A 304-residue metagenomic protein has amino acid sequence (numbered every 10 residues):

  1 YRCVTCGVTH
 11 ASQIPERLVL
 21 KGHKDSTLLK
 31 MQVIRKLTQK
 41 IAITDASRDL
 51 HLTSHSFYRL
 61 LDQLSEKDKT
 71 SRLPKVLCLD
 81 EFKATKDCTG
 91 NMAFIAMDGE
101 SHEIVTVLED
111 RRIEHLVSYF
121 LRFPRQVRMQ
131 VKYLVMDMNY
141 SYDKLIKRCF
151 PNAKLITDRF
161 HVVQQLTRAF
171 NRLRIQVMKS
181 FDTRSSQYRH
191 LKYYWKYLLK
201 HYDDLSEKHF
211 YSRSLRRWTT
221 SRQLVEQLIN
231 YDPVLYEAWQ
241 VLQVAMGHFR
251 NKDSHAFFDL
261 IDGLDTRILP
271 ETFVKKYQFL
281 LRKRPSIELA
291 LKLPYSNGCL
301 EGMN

Functional and structural regions predicted by a protein language model:
Y1-I34: Basic, short loop/linker segments at the boundary and entry of helix-turn-helix/winged-helix-like folds
D25-I41, D232, A245: Short, amphipathic alpha-helical "recognition" segments used to contact nucleic acids or chromatin
Q39-R48, D143: Short, charged amphipathic recognition helices of the HTH superfamily and cognate SANT/SANTA-like modules
T44-L60: Short, basic interhelical loop/turn and adjoining N-cap of the next helix at nucleic-acid- or acidic-partner-contacting
S56-Y133, M138-L145: RNase H-like nuclease fold core
L61, K86-C88, G99, E109 (+3 more regions): Acidic/histidine-rich catalytic cores and adjacent linkers of DNA breakage/strand-transfer/modification proteins
A93-A96, C149-A153, F170-I175: Short secondary-structure boundary/capping segments
V162-T183: Short alpha-helix plus adjacent loop in nuclease-associated cores
